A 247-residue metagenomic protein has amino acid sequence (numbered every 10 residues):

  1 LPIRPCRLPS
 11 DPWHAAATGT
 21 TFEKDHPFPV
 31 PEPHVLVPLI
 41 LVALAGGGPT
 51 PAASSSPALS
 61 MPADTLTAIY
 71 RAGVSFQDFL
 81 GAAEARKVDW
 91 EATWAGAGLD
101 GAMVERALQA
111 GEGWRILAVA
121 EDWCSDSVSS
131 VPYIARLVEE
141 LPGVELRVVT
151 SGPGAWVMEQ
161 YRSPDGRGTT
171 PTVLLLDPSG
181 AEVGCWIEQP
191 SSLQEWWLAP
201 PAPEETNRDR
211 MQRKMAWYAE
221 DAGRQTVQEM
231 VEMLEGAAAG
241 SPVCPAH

Functional and structural regions predicted by a protein language model:
P49-E112, Q160-G166, V183-H247: Non-globular targeting/processing and membrane-anchoring segments
E112-A120: Short active-site neighborhood of thiol/selenol oxidoreductases, capturing the structured segment around
E121-S129: Conserved redox-active cysteine motifs that mediate thiol-disulfide chemistry, especially di-cysteine Cys-X(1-2)-Cys
V128-E139: Typically the conserved alpha-helix immediately C-terminal to a functionally engaged Cys/Sec in thioredoxin-like
V148-P171, L176, W197-P201: Thioredoxin-like thiol-disulfide oxidoreductase module
